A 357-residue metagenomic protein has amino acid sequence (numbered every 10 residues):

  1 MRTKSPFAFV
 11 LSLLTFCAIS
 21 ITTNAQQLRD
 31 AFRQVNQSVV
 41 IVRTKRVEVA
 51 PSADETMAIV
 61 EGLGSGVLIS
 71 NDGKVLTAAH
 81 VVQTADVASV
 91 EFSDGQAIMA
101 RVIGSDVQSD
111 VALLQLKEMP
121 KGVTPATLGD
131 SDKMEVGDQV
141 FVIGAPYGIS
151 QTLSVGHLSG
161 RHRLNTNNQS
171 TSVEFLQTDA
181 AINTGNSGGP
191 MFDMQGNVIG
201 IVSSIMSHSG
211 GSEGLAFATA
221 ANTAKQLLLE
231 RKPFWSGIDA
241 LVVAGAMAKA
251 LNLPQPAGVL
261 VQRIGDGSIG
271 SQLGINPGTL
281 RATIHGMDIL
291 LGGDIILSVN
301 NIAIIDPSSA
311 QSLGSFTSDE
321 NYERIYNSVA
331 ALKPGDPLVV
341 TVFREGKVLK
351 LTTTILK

Functional and structural regions predicted by a protein language model:
A8-S20: Bacterial N-terminal signal peptides
T23-E55, V60-G62, K74, A78 (+5 more regions): N-terminal activation segment of mature serine protease catalytic domains
N24-A31, V49-D72, Q96-M99, T124-T127 (+4 more regions): A conserved glycine-rich beta-strand in the N-terminal activation segment of trypsin-fold
D30, A79, R101, Q115 (+2 more regions): C-terminal recognition in membrane/secretory proteostasis and scaffolding
Q37-V42, G66, G73, T77 (+16 more regions): Terminal peptide-recognition signature
V47-V49, L68-Q151, F234, I302-A310 (+2 more regions): Conserved active-site neighborhood of the chymotrypsin/trypsin-like protease fold
E48-S52, I59-V60, A85-A88, V123 (+4 more regions): Active-site loop architecture of trypsin-fold serine endopeptidases
A58, G62-G66, A126-D130, L176-F192 (+1 more regions): Gly/Ser-rich catalytic serine loop of serine hydrolases
